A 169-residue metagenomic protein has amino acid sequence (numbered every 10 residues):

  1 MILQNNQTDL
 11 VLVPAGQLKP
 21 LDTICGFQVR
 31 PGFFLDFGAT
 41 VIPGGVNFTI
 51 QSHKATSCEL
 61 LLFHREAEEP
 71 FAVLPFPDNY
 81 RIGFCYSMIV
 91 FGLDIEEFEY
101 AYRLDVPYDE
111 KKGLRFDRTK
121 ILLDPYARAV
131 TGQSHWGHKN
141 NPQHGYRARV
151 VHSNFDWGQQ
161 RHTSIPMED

Functional and structural regions predicted by a protein language model:
I2-P43, A72, Y80-C85, G92-D169: The feature marks proteins involved in alpha-glucan
G44-F48: Structural beta-strand segments of beta-rich domains
Q51, I89-F91: Surface-exposed loop and edge beta-strand positions of immunoglobulin-like domains
Q51-S57: Short proline/glycine-enriched turn/loop motifs at strand-loop junctions of beta-rich domains
E59-L61: Beta-strand signatures of extracellular beta-sandwich domains
H64-R65, Y80: Nucleic acid-processing catalytic cores of prokaryotic defense/repair systems
A67-P75: Surface-exposed loop/edge segments in extracytoplasmic proteins
